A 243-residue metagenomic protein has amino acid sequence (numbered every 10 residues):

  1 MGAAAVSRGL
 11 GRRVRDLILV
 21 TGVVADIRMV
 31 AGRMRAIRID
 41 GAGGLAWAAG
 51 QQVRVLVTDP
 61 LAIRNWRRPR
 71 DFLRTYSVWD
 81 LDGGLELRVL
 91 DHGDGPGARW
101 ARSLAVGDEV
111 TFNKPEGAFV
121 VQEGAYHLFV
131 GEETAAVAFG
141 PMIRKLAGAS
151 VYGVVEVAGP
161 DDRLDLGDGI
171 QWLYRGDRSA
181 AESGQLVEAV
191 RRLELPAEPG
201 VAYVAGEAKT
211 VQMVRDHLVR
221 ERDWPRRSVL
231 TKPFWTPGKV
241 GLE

Functional and structural regions predicted by a protein language model:
A5-R13: Short boundary/loop segments of OB/S1/cold-shock single-stranded nucleic-acid-binding domains
R15-R102: Ferredoxin-reductase
R28, D82, V155-V157, L173-G176 (+1 more regions): Residues at the C-termini of beta-strands that transition into short coil/loop
T58, P115, F234: Flexible loop residues that form catalytic and substrate-binding hotspots at small-molecule/glycan-binding clefts
G93-E221: FNR/FR-type flavoprotein reductase catalytic core
G159, D223-E243: Short, flexible loop segments at boundaries between secondary-structure elements
